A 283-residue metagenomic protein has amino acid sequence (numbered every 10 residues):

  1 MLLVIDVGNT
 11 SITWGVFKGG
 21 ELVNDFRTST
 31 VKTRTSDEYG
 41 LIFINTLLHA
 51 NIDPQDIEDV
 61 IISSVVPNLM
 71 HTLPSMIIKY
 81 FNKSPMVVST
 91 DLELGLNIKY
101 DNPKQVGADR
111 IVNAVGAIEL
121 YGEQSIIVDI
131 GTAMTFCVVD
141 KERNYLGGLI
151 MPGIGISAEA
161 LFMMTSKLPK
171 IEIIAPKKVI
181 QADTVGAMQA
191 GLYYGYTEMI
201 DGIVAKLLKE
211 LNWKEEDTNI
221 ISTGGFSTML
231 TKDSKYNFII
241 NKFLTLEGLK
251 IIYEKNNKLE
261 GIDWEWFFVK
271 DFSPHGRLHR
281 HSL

Functional and structural regions predicted by a protein language model:
L2-D6, I61, S125-D129, I221: Short glycine-aspartate micro-motif
L2-N45, N144-K167: Short glycine-rich, Thr/Ser-proximal phosphate-binding strand/loop in the N-terminal lobe of ATP-dependent enzymes
F26, P176-K214, T218, N237: Adenine-nucleotide phosphate-binding core of ATP-dependent small-molecule kinases
V31-D37, V106-A108, V115, E119-G122 (+3 more regions): Glycine-rich phosphate-binding loop plus the immediately following alpha-helix
F43-D59, I203-E215: Phosphate/pyrophosphate-binding loops at sites that engage ATP/ADP/AMP, CoA/4′-phosphopantetheine, polyphosphate
D56-V65, M86, E215-G224: Short glycine-rich phosphate-binding loop at a beta-alpha junction
S75, K83-M86, L92, L96-M164 (+1 more regions): Phosphate-binding/catalytic loop of phosphoryl-transfer enzymes
S166, F238-W264: Glycine-rich phosphate-binding/hydrolytic loop that grips phosphoryl groups
